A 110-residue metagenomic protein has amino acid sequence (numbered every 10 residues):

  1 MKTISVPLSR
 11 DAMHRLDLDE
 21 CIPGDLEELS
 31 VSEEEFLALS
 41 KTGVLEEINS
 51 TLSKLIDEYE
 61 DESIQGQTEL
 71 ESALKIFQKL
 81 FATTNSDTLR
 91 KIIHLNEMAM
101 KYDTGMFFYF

Functional and structural regions predicted by a protein language model:
M1-F110: Acidic (Asp/Glu-rich) sequence patches and key acidic residues that form negatively charged surfaces used
